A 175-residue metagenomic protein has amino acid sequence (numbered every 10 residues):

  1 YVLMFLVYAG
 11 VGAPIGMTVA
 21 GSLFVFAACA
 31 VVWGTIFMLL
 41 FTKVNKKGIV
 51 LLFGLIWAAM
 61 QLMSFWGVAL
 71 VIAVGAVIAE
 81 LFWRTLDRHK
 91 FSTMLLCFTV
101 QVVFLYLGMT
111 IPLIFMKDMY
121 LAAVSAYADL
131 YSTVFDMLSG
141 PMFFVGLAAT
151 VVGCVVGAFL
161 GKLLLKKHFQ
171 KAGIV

Functional and structural regions predicted by a protein language model:
Y1-L51: Hydrophobic transmembrane alpha-helices
Y1-L6, G34, G54, A58 (+3 more regions): Small-residue faces within membrane-embedded alpha-helices
V2-F5, A73-T110, A158: Short helix-perturbing small/polar motifs within transmembrane alpha-helices
V11, I15, V19, V44 (+5 more regions): Membrane-interfacial segments
G12, I56-L81: Interfacial aromatic-anchored transmembrane helix boundaries in multi-pass membrane proteins
S22, A69, C97-Q170: Membrane-embedded alpha-helical hairpins and interfacial helices in multi-pass inner-membrane proteins
A27-A28, V50-L55, A69-A73, M94-L96 (+1 more regions): Hydrophobic alpha-helical transmembrane segments
